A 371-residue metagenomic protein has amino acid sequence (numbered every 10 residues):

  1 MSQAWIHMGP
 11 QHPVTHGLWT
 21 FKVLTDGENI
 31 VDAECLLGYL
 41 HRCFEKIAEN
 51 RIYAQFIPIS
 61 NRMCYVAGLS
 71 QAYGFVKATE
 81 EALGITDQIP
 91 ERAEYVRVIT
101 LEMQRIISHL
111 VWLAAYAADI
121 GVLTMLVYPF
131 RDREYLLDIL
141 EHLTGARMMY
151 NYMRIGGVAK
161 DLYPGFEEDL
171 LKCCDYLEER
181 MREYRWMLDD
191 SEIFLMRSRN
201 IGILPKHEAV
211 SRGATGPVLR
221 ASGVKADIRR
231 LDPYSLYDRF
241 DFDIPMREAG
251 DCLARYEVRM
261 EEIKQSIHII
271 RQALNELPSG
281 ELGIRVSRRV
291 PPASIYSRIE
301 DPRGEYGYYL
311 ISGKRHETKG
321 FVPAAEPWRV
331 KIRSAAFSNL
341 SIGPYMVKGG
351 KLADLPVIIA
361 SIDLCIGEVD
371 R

Functional and structural regions predicted by a protein language model:
M1-R371: Active-site bordering "gate/hinge" segments that shape substrate access to catalytic or cofactor-binding pockets
